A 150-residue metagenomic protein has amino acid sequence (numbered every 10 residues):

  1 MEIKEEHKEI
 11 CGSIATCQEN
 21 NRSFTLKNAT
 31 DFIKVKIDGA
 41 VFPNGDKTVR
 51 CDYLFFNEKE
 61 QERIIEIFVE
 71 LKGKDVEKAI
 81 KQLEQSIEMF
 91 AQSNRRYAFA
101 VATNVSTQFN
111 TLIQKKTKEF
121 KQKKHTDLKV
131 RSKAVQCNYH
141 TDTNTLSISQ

Functional and structural regions predicted by a protein language model:
M1-G12, T16, V130-Q150: A cross-taxonomic marker for long C-terminal extensions/tails that follow the last structured domain
M1-G45: Acidic-basic catalytic patches of nuclease active cores, encompassing PD-(D/E)XK and other metal-cofactor nuclease
G45-D46, I64, D75-L83, F109-I113: Active-site-adjacent loop/helix micro-motif of nuclease/hydrolase catalytic cores
T48-E58: A short, structured beta-strand/loop element
Y53-F55, I65-G73: Conserved catalytic cores of phosphodiester-cleaving nucleases, focusing on short active-site segments
V76, F90-K116: Nucleic-acid nuclease catalytic cores
K81-A91: Histidine-anchored nucleotide/phosphate-binding helix
S106-K124, K133-I148: Outer-membrane beta-barrel translocator/channel fold
